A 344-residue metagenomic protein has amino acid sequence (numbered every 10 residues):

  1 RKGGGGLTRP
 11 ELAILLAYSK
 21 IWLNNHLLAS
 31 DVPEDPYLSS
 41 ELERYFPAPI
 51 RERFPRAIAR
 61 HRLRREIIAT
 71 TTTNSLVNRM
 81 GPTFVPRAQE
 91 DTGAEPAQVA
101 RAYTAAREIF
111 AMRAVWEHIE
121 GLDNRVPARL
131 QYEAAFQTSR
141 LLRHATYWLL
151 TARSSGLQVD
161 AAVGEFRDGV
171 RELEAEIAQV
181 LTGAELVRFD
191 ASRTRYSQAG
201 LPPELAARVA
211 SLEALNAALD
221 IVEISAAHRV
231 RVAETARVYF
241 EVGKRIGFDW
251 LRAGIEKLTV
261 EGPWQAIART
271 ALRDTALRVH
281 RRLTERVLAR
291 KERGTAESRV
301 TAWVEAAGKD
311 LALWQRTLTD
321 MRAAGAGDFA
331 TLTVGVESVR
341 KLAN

Functional and structural regions predicted by a protein language model:
R1-N344: Ligand/cofactor-recognition surfaces for anionic moieties
